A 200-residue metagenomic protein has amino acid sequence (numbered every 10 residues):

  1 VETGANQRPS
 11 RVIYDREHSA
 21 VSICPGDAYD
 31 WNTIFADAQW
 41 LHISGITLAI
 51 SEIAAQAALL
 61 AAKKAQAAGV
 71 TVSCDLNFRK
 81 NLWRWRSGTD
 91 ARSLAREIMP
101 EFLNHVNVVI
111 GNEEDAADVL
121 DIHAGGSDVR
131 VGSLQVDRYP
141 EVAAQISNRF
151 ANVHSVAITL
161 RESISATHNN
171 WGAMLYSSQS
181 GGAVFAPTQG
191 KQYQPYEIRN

Functional and structural regions predicted by a protein language model:
E2-R199: Ribokinase/PfkB-type carbohydrate-kinase core domain
